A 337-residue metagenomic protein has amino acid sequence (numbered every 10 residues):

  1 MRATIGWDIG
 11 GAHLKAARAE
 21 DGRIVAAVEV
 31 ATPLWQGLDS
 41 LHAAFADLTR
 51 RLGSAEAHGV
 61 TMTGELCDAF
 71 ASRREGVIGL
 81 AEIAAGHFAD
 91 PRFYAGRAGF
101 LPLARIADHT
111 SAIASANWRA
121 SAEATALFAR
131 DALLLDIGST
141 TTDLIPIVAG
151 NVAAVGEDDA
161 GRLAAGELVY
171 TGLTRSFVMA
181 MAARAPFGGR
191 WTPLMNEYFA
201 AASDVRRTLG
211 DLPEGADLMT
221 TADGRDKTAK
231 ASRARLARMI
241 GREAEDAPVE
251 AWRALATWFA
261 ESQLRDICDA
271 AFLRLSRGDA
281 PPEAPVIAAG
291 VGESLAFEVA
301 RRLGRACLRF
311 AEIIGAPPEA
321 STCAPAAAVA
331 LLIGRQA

Functional and structural regions predicted by a protein language model:
M1-G11, A17-L135, I145-A337: Nucleotide/phosphate-binding catalytic cleft detector across ATP-hydrolyzing and phosphate-transferring enzymes
A12, T140: Conserved Rossmann-like nucleotide-cofactor binding loop
